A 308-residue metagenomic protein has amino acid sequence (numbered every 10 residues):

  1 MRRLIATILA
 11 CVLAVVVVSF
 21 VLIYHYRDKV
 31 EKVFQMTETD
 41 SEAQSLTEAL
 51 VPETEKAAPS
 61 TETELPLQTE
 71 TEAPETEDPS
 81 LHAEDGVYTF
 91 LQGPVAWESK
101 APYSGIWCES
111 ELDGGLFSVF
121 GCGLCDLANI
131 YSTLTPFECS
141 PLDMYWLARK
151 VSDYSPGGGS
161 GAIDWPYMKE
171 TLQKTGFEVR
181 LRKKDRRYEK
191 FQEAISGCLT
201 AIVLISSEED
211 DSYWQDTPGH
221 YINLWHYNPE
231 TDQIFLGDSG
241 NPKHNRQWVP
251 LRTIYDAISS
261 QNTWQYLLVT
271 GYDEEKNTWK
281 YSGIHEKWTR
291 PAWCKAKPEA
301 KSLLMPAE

Functional and structural regions predicted by a protein language model:
M1-L13: N-terminal Sec-pathway targeting helices
I8-C11, S19-G158, K301-E308: Active-site-adjacent structural segments surrounding the nucleophilic cysteine of cysteine proteases and isopeptidases
V95, Y227-E308: Noncatalytic regulatory segments and standalone regulatory/sensor domains
G114-G123, P136-C139, G159-D164, K183 (+2 more regions): Extracytoplasmic/periplasmic, Sec-exported soluble proteins
G123-Y131, P141, Y145-A148, W165 (+6 more regions): Extracytoplasmic/secreted envelope proteins and their assembly/folding machinery, especially bacterial periplasmic
N129, P136-E138, V151-P156, D185-Y188 (+4 more regions): Solvent-exposed loop/turn segments at secondary-structure junctions within structured extracellular/periplasmic domains
C139, K150-K184: Mid-length scaffold segments of soluble, non-membrane domains
K183-F235: Active-site-adjacent substructure of cysteine-protease-like catalytic cores
